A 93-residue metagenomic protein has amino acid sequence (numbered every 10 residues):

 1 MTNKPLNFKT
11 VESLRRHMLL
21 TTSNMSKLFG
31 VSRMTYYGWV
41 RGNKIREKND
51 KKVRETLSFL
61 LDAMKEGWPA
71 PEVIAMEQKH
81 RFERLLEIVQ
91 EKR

Functional and structural regions predicted by a protein language model:
M1-H17: A short, Lys/Arg-rich alpha-helix, primarily the initiator
T10, T21, N49-K52: Residues that mark the N-terminal boundary/hinge immediately upstream of a DNA-recognition element
L14, L28, W39: Residues in the recognition helix of alpha-helical DNA-binding motifs
N24-S26: Short alpha-helical "recognition helix" segments of helix-turn-helix
V31-K48: Recognition helix of helix-turn-helix/homeodomain-like DNA-binding domains that insert into the DNA major groove
K48-W68: DNA major-groove recognition helix of helix-turn-helix/homeodomain DNA-binding modules
K65-R93: Short, charged recognition helix plus adjacent turn of helix-turn-helix-like nucleic-acid-binding domains
